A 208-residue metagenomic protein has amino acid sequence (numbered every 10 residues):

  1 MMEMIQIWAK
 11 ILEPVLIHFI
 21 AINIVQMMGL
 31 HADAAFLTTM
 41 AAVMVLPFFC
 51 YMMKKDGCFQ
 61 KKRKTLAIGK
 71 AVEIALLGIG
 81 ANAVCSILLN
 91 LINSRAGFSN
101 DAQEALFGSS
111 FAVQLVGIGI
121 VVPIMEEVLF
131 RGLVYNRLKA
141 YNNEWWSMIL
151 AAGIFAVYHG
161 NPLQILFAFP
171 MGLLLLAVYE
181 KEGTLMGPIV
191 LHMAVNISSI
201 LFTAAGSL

Functional and structural regions predicted by a protein language model:
M1-A71, L76, G80-V84, N90 (+1 more regions): N-terminal, membrane-interfacial amphipathic/helix-forming hydrophobic leader that caps and precedes the first
W8-L12, A71-L76, A112-V116, W145-L150 (+2 more regions): Hydrophobic alpha-helical transmembrane segments
I17, V128-L150, A177-T184: Membrane-interface helix/loop boundary segments of multi-pass membrane proteins
F19-M27, A152, V157, L163-L208: Functionally important transmembrane alpha-helices
L30-A41, S109-Q114, N143-A151, T184-G187: Membrane-interface starts of transmembrane alpha-helices
T39-V45, V116, L166-L174: Membrane-embedded alpha-helical segments of multi-pass membrane proteins, especially the transmembrane helices
C58-V122, A140: Juxtamembrane helix-loop-helix connectors linking adjacent transmembrane helices in multi-pass membrane enzymes
I124-L129, L133-V134, N161, A194 (+1 more regions): Active-site His/Glu-centered metal-binding helix of metallohydrolases
